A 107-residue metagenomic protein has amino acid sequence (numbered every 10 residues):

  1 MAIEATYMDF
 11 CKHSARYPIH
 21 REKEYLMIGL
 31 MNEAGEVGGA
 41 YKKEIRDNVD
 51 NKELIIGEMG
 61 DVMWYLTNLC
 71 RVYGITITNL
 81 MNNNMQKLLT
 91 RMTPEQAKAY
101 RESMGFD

Functional and structural regions predicted by a protein language model:
M1-D107: Flexible "arm" and connector segments at domain edges
